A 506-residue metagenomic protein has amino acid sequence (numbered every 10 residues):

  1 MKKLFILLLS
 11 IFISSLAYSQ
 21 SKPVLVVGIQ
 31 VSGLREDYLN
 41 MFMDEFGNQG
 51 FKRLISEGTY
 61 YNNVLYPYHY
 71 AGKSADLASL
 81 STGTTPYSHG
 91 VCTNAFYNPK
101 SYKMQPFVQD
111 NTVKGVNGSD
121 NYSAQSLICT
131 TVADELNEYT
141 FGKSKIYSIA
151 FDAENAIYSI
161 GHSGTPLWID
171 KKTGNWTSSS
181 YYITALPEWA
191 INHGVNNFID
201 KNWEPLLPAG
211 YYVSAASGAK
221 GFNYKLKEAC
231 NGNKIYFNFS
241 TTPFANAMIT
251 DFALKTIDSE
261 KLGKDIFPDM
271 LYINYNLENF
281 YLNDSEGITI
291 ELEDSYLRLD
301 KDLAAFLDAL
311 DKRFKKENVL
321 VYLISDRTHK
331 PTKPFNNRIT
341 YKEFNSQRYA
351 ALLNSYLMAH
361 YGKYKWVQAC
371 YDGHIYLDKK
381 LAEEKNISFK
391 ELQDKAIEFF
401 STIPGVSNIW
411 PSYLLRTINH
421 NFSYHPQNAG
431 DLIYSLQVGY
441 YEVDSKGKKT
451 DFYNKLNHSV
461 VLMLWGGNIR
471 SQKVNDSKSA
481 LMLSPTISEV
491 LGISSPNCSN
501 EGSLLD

Functional and structural regions predicted by a protein language model:
M1-K22: Bacterial Sec-dependent N-terminal signal peptides
P23-R35, L54, L80, L136 (+7 more regions): Beta-strand elements within well-structured catalytic alpha/beta cores of enzymes that handle phosphate/sulfate esters
R35-M41, V64-P67, G118-A124, Y236-P243 (+5 more regions): Second-shell loop/turn segments in exported
L39-S88, K145-I149: Short, structured active-site-proximal loop/turn typified by the sulfatase FGly-forming signature C/S-X-P-X-R
N63, G72, H89, N94-D120 (+7 more regions): Secreted, luminal/periplasmic, and some membrane-associated catalytic domains that remodel anionic oxygen-ester
T85, T93-F267, N276-N283, P404-G405: His/Asp/Glu-rich, glycine-adjacent segments that coordinate divalent cations and/or stabilize oxyanion chemistry on
S240-D265, E278-V319, Q393: A long, amphipathic alpha-helix that forms part of the scaffold/cap immediately adjacent to metal-dependent active
A351-F389, K448-L491, D506: Substrate-binding rim/cap in mid-to-C-terminal beta-strand-loop elements of soluble/periplasmic
